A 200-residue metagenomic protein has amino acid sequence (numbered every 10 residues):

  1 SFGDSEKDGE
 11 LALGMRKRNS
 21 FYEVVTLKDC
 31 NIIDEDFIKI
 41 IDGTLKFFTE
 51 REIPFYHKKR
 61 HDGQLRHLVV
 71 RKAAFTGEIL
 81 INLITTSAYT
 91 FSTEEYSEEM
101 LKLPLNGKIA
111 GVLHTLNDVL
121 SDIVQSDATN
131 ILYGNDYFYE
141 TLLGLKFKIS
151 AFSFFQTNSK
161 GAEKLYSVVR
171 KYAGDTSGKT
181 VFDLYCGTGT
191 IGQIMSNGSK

Functional and structural regions predicted by a protein language model:
S1-K200: Accessory RNA-recognition modules of RNA-modification enzymes
